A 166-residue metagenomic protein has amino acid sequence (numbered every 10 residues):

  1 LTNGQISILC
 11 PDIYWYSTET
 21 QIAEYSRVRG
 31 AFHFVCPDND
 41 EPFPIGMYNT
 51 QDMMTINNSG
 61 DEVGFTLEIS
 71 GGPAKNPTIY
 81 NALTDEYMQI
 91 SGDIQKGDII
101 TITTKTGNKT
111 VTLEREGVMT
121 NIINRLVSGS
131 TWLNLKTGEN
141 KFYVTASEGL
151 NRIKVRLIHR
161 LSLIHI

Functional and structural regions predicted by a protein language model:
L1-I13, N140: Oligomerization/assembly interface segments of phage tail-like spikes and tubes
I8, I164-H165: Extended hydrophobic/Leu-rich segments
P11-W15, G72-P73: Short acidic/polar capping segments at secondary-structure boundaries
T20-I164: Intrinsically disordered, low-complexity segments enriched in serine, threonine, and glycine
